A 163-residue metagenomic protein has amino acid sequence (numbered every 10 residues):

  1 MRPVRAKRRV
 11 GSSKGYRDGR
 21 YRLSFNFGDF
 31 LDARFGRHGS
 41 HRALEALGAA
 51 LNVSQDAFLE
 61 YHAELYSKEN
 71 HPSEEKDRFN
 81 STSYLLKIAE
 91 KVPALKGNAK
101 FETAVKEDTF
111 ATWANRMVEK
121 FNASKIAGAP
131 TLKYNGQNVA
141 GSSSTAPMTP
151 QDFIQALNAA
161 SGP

Functional and structural regions predicted by a protein language model:
R2, A6, V10, K14 (+10 more regions): Solvent-exposed, polar/charged alpha-helical surfaces in well-ordered, non-transmembrane soluble domains, broadly
R2-R78: Structural alpha/beta surface segment adjacent to cysteine/selenocysteine redox centers across thiol/disulfide enzymes
G39, S54, A89-L95: A structural motif
F79-S83, D108: An alpha-helix initiation/capping motif
E90-P163: C-terminal cap of thioredoxin/glutaredoxin-like
